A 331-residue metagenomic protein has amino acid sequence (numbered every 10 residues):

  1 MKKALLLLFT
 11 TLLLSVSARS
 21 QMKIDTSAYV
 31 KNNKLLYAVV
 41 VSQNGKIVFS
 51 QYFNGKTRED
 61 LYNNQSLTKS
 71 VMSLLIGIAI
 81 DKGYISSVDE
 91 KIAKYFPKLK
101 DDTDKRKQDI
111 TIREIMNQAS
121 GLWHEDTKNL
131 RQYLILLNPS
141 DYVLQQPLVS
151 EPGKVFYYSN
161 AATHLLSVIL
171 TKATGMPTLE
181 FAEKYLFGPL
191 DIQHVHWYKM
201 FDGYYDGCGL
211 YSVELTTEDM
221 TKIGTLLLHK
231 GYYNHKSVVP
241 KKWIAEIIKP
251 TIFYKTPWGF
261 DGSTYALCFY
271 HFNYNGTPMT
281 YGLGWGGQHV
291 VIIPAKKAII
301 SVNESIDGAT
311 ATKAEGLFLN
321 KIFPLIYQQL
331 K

Functional and structural regions predicted by a protein language model:
M1-M22: Bacterial Sec-dependent N-terminal signal peptides
S27-K56, V290, K297-S301: A short, well-structured edge-of-sheet supersecondary motif
G45, N63-V88, I115, L166-L170 (+1 more regions): Active-site SXXK
K82-S120, Q145, T174-L210, L215: Active-site helix/loop module of the DD-peptidase/beta-lactamase fold, centered on the serine-lysine SxxK catalytic
E125-F201: A small/polar active-site loop signature that marks catalytic segments
A162-I169, Y211-Y232, Q288-E304: Active-site-proximal alpha-helical segments within enzyme catalytic domains
H194, I248-I299: Active-site Gly/Thr loop motif
G282-K331: Structured C-terminal helix/loop/strand segments within mature extracytoplasmic catalytic/sensor domains
